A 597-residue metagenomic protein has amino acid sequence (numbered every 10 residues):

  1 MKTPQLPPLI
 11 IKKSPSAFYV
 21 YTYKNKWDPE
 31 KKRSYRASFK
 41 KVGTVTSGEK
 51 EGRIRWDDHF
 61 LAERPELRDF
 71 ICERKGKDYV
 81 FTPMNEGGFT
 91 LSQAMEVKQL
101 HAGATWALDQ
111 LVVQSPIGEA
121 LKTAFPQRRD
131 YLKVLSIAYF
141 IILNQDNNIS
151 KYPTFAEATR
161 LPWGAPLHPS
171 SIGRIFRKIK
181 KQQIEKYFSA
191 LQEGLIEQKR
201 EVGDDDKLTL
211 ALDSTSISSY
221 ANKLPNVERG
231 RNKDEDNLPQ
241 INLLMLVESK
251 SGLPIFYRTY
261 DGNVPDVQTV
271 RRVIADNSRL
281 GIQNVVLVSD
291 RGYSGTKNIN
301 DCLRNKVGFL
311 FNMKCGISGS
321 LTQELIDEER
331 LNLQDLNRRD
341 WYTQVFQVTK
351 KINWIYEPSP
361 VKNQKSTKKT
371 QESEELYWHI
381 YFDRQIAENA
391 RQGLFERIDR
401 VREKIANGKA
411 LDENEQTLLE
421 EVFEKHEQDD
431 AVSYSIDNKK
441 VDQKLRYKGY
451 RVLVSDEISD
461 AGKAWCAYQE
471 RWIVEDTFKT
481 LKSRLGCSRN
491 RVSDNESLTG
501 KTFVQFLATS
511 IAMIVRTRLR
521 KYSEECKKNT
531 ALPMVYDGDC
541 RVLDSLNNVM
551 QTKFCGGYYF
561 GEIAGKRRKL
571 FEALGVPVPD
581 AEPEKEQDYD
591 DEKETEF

Functional and structural regions predicted by a protein language model:
M1-A211, T215-A221, L244-F256, N263 (+5 more regions): Dynamic "connector" segments at or just before major functional cores
P29, T159-A165, Q182-Q183, V202-G203 (+5 more regions): Secondary-structure transition/capping motifs at alpha-helix termini and the adjoining loop/turn into the next element
P239, T259, G308-A467, D537-F597: An anionic, glycine-rich sequence signature occurring as long contiguous blocks
R258-L280: Active-site beta-loop-alpha junctions of metal-dependent nucleic acid enzymes, especially the RNase H-like/DDE
V288-K297, C315-S318, E496-T499: Acidic, metal-coordinating catalytic cores used for nucleic-acid/nucleotide bond scission and strand-transfer chemistry
A464-R491: Short amphipathic alpha-helical "interface-anchor" segments enriched in bulky aromatics
D494-V515: Basic, amphipathic alpha-helical segments enriched in Lys/Arg and hydrophobic/aromatic residues
L519-P533: Short, glycine/acidic-rich hinge or "gate" loops at secondary-structure transitions that mediate conformational
